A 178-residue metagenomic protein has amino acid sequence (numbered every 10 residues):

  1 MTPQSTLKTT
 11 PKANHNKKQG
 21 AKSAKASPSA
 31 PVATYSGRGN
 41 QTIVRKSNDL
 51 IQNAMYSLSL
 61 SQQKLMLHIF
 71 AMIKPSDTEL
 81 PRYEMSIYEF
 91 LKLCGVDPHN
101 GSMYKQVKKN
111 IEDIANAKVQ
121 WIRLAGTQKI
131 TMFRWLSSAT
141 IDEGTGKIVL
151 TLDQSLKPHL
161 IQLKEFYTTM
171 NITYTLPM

Functional and structural regions predicted by a protein language model:
T2-M178: Charged, alpha-helix-forming regions
